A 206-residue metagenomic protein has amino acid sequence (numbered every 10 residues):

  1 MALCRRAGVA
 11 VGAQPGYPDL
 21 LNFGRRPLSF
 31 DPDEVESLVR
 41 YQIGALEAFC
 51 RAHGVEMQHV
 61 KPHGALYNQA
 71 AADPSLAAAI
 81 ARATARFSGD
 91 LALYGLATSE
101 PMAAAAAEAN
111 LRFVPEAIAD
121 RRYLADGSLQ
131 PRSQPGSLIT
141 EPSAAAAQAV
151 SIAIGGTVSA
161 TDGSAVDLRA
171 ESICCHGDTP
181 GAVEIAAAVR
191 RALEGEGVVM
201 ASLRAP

Functional and structural regions predicted by a protein language model:
R5-V11, R51-Q58, G89-L91, L111 (+1 more regions): Short, well-ordered coil/turn segments that N-cap beta-strands
Q14, V60, C175: Conserved, mostly hydrophobic/aromatic
L20-P62: Glycine/small-residue-rich loop that forms an oxyanion/phosphate-binding "nest" at active or ligand-binding sites
L21-E36, F87-G89, S128-T140: Glycine-rich tight-turn/loop motif centered on a GG-T
Q69-A70, S88-T98: Catalytic beta/alpha-barrel core
D73-A79: Charged helix-capping and loop-helix junction motifs
S99-T157: Active-site rim beta-loop-alpha module in soluble metabolic enzymes
E184-P206: C-terminal domain-boundary segment and adjacent tail
